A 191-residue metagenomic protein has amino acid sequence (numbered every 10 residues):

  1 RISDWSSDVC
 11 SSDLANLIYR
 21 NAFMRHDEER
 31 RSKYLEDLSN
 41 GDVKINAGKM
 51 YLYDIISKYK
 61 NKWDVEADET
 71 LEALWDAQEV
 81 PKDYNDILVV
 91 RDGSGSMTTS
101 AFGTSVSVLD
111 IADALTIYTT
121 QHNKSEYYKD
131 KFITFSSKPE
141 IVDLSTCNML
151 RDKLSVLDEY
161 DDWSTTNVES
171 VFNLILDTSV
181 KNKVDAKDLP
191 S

Functional and structural regions predicted by a protein language model:
I2-W5, V9: Single conserved hydrophobic/aromatic residue that forms the stacking wall/gate of nucleotide- or nucleobase-binding
L17-S191: Acidic, glycine-rich A-domain
